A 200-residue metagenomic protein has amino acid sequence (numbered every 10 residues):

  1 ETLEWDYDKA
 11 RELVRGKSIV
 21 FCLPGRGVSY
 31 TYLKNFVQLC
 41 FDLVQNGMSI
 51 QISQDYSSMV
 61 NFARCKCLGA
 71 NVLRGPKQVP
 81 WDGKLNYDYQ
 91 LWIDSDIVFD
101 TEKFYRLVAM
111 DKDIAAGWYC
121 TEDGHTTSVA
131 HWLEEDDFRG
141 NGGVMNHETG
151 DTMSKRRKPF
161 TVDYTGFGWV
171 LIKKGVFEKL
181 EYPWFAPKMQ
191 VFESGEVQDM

Functional and structural regions predicted by a protein language model:
E1-S58, F62: N-proximal low-complexity "stem/linker" segments adjacent to membrane-targeting elements
T2-Y7, E12-G16, G175, K179-M200: C-terminal catalytic/acceptor-binding lobe
V14-G16, L85, Y164: A generic fold-level signal
Q38-D42, K66-R74, R106: A generic secondary-structure signal
V60-G83: Short, conserved alpha-helix that lines the donor NDP-sugar binding/gating region of sugar-transfer enzymes
L68, D100-F192: Conserved catalytic core of nucleotide-sugar-dependent glycosyltransferases
K77-V98: Short beta-strand-to-loop acidic/aromatic patch adjacent to the donor-nucleotide binding site
